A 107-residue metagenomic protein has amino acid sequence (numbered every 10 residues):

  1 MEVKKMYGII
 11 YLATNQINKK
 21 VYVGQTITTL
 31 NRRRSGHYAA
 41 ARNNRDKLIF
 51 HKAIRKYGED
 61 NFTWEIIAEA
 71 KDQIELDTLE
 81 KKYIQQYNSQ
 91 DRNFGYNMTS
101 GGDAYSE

Functional and structural regions predicted by a protein language model:
M1-E107: Structure-specific nucleic-acid interaction/processing domains
